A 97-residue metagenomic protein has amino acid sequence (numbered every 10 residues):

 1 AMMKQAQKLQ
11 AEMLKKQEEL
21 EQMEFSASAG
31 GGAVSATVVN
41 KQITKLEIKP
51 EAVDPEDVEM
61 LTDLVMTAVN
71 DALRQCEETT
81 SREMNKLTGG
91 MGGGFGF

Functional and structural regions predicted by a protein language model:
A1-S26, R74-F97: Long amphipathic alpha-helical segments used for membrane anchoring, targeting, substrate engagement, or oligomerization
A6, K41, V65: Residue-level signature of catalytic and energy-coupling elements of molecular machines, predominantly ATP/GTP-dependent
Q22-K45: N-terminal intrinsically disordered, cationic/polar leader segments that include organellar targeting peptides
S28, D54, T62-L64, T79 (+1 more regions): Short, charged/polar low-complexity linear motifs in solvent-exposed/disordered segments
T44, E51, D71, R82: Glycine-centered loop/turn positions within well-structured domains that cap or flank conserved ligand/cofactor-binding
L46-V58: A short interface-forming secondary-structure element
D57-E77: Short, well-ordered alpha-helical segments
